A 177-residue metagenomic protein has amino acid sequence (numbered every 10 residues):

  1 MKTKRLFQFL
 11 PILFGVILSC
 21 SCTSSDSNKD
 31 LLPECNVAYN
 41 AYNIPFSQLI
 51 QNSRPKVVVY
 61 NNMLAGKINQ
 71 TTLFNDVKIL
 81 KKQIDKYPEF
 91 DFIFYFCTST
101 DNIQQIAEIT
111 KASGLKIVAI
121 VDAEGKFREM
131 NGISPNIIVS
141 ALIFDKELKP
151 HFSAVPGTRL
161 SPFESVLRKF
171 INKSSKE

Functional and structural regions predicted by a protein language model:
K2-L10: Bacterial N-terminal signal peptides that target proteins for export
L10-S19: Bacterial N-terminal signal peptides
C22-N52, T72, D76: N-terminal "domain-start" segment that seeds a small globular fold
F46-L73, L80: Short active-site neighborhood of thiol/selenol oxidoreductases, capturing the structured segment around
P55, L73-F94: Conserved helix-turn-beta segment immediately C-terminal to the redox Cys motif in thioredoxin-like folds
F90-N102, I117-E124: Thiol-based oxidoreductase modules, predominantly thioredoxin-like and allied folds used for disulfide exchange
A107-I138: Short, internal strand/loop/helix patches that form the active-site neighborhood or redox-interaction surface
D145-E177: Thiol-/selenol-based redox modules, centered on thioredoxin-like and closely related oxidoreductase domains
